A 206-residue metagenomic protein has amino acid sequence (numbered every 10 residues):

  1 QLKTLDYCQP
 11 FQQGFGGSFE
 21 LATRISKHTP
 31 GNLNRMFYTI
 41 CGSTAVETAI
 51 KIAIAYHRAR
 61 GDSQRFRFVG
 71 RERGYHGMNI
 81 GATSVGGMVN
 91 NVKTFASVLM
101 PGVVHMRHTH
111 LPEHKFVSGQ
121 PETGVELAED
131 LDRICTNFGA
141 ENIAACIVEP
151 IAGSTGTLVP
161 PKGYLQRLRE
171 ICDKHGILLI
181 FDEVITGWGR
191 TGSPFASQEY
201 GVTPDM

Functional and structural regions predicted by a protein language model:
Q1-M206: Conserved N-terminal phosphate-binding loop of PLP-dependent enzymes in the Aspartate aminotransferase
